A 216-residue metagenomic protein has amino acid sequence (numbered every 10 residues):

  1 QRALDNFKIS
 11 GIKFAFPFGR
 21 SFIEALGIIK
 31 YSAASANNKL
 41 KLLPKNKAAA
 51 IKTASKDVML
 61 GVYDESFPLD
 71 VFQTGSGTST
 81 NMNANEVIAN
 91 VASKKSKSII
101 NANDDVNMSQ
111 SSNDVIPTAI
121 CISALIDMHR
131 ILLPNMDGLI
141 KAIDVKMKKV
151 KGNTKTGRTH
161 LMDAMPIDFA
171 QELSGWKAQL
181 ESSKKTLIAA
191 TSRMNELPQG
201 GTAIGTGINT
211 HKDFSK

Functional and structural regions predicted by a protein language model:
Q1-K216: Conserved, well-structured ligand/cofactor-binding cores
